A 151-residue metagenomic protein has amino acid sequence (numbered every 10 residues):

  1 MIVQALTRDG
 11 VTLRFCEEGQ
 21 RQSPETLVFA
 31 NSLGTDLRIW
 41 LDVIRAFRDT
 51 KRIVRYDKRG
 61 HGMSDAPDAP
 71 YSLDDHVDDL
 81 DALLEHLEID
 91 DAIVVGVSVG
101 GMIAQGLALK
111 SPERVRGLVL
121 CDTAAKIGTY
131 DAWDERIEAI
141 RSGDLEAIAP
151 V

Functional and structural regions predicted by a protein language model:
M1-V3: A domain-start/cap signature at the N-terminus of enzymes
T7-A69, L83: Conserved HGGG/HGGXW glycine-rich cap/lid loop of the alpha/beta-hydrolase fold
N31-L33, A92, G96-S98: Conserved alpha/beta-hydrolase "nucleophile elbow" surrounding the catalytic nucleophile
D57, I93, R116-V119: Residue in the alpha/beta-hydrolase core beta-strand immediately N-terminal to the catalytic nucleophile
A66-Y71, E135-I137: Short glycine-enriched, charge-decorated loop/helix-capping segments at active-site entrances that position
D74-A92: Conserved acidic catalytic loop of the alpha/beta-hydrolase fold
H76, V94-G96, C121: Short beta-strand immediately N-terminal to the catalytic nucleophile in serine-hydrolase-like folds
M102-K110, V115-E146: Flexible "cap/lid" loop of the alpha/beta hydrolase fold
